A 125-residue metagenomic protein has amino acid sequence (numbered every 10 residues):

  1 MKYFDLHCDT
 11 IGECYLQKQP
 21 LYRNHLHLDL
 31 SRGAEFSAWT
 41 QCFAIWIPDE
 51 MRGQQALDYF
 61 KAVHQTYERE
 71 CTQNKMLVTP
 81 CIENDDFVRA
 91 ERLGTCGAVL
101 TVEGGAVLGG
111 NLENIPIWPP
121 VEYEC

Functional and structural regions predicted by a protein language model:
M1-C125: N-terminal hydrophobic targeting/anchoring segments and the immediately downstream early-domain regions of hydrolases
